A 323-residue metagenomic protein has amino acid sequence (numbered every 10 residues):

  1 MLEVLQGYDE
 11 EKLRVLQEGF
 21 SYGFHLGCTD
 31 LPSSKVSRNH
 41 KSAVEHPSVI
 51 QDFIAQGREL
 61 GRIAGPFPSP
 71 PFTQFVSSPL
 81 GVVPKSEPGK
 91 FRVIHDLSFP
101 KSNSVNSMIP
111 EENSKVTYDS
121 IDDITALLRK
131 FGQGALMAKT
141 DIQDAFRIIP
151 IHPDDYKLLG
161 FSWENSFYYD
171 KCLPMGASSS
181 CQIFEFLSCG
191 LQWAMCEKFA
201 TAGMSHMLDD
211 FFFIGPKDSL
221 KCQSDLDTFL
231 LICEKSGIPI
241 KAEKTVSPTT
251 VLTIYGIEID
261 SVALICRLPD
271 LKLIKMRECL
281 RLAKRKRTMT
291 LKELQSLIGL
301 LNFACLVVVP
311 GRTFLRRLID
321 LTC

Functional and structural regions predicted by a protein language model:
M1-S42: Non-catalytic, polymerase-adjacent accessory regions of viral genome-replication enzymes
K41, E45, V49-E185, I232 (+1 more regions): Catalytic-core region of right-hand nucleic acid polymerases
G65, K198-A202, C222, P239-K244 (+3 more regions): Short, flexible/disordered secondary-structure transition segments
R92-V93, N103-N106, I148-I149, S205 (+3 more regions): Intrinsically disordered, low-complexity regions enriched in proline, serine, glycine and charged residues
D123, L226-E243: Histidine/cysteine- and/or acidic
R129, Q133-A135, R147, S178 (+3 more regions): Short, conserved secondary-structure transition motifs
K139-Q143, G176, K198-D218, K244 (+2 more regions): Catalytic palm active-site di-aspartate
C181-F229, A242: Active-site palm subdomain of RNA-directed nucleic acid polymerases
